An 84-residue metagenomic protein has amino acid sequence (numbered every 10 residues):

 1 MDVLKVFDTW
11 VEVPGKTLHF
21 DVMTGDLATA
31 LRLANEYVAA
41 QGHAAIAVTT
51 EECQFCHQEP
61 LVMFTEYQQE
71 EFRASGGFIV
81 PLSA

Functional and structural regions predicted by a protein language model:
M1-L4, L31, Q58, E71: Generic detection of intrinsically disordered/low-complexity segments and helix-coil linkers/edges
M1-T17: Short, charged/polar N-terminal "headpieces" of proteins
F7, F20, G77: A broad, low-specificity signal marking well-ordered, structured residues that form hydrophobic/aromatic
T9, T17, T24, T29 (+2 more regions): Residue-identity detector for threonine
T17-A44: Short, flexible N-terminal segments of the mature chain
Y37-A84: Acidic, low-complexity intrinsically disordered segments
